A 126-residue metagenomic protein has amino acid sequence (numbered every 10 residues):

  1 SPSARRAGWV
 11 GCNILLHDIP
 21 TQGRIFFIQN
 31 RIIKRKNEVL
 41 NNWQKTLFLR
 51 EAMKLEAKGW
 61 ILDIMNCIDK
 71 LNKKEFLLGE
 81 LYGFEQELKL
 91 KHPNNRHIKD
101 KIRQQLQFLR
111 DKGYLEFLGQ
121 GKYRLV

Functional and structural regions predicted by a protein language model:
S1-M65: Long, low-complexity, charged/polar intrinsically disordered regions in eukaryotic proteins
T46-L49, L71, K112: Surface-exposed polar/charged interaction patches
K58, L62, G79, D100-R103: Non-catalytic, well-ordered alpha-helical scaffold segments
D69-L77: Short capping segments at the starts of secondary-structure elements
E75, Q86-I102: Short, positively charged loop/turn segments that connect secondary-structure elements
E80-F84: A short acidic, leucine-rich amphipathic alpha-helix
D100-V126: Charged low-complexity interaction tracts in eukaryotic proteins
